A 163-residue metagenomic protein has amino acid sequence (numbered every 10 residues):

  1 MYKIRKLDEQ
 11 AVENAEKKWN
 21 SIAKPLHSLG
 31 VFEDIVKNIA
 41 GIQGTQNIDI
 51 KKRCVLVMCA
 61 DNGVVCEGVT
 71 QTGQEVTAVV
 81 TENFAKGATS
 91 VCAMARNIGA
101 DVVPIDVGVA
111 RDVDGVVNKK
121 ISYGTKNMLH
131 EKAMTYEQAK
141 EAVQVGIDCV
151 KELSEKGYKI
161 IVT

Functional and structural regions predicted by a protein language model:
M1-T163: N-terminal loops that bind phosphate or other acidic moieties and the adjacent beta-alpha structural core
